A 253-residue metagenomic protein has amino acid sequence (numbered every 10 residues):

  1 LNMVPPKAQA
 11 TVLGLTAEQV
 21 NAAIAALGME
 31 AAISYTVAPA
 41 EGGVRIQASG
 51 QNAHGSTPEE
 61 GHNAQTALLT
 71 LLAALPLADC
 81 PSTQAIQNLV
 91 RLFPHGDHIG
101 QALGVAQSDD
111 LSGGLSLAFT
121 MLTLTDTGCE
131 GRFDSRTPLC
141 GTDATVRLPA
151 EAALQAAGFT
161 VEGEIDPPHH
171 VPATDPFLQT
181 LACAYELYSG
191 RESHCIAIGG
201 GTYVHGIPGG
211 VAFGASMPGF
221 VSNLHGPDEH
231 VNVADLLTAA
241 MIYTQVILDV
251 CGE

Functional and structural regions predicted by a protein language model:
L1, T36-P39, F119, C195-I196: Short beta-strand
L1-P5, L122-T125: Active-site beta-strand->loop segment that positions catalytic residues and contacts the acyl thioester
K7-T11: Flexible catalytic loop/linker elements that gate and position reactive groups at enzyme active sites
V12-T16, A48-G50, S135-T137: Short beta-strand-to-loop capping motifs
Q19-A31, E60-H62, L71-A74, T145-L154: Short amphipathic alpha-helices in soluble, non-transmembrane regions that often serve as interface/regulatory elements
V37-G42, L122-T127: Short, ordered beta-strand-loop transition motifs
P39-Q51: Self-splicing inteins and homing endonuclease
N52, S56-D126, R132, L139-T145 (+1 more regions): An extended, acidic, His-containing surface patch that forms the Zn2+-binding/catalytic region of metallohydrolases
